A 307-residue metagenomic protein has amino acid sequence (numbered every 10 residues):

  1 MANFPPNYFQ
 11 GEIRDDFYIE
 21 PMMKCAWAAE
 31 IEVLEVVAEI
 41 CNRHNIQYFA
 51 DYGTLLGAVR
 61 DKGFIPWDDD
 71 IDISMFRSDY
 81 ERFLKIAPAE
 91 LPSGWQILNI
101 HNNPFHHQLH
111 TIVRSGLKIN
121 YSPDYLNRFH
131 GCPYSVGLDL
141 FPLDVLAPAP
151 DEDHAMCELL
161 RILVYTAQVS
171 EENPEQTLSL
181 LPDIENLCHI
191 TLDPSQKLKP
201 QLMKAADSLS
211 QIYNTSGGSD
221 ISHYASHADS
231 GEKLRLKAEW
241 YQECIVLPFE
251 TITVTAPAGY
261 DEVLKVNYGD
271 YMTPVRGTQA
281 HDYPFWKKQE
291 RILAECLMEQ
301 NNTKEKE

Functional and structural regions predicted by a protein language model:
M1-P6, T303-E307: Short, Lys/Arg-enriched, disordered terminal segments
A2-F17, C25: N-terminal regions that are enriched for targeting/export leaders and immediately downstream pro/stem segments
Y18-N42, A87-P148, T166-G269, T273-E307: Conserved catalytic core of two-metal-ion nucleotidyltransferases
A38-I71, M75, Y80-E81, E239 (+1 more regions): Active-site nucleotide-donor binding segment shared across nucleotidyl transfer reactions
A149-A155: A short secondary-structure junction signal
C157-L159: Short, His- and charge-rich active-site/binding loops that engage polyanionic ligands
